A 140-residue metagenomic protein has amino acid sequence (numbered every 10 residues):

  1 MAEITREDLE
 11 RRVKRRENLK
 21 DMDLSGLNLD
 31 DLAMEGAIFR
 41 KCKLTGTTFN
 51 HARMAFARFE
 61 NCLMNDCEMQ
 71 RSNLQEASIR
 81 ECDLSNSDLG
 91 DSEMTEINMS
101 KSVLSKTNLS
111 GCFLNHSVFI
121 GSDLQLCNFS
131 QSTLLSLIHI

Functional and structural regions predicted by a protein language model:
M1-I140: Tandem repeat scaffolds
